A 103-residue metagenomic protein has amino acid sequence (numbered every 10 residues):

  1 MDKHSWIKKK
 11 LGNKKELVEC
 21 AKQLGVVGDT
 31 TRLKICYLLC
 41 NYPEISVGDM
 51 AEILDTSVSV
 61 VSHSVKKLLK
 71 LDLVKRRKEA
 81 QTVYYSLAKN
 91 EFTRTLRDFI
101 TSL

Functional and structural regions predicted by a protein language model:
M1-V27, L71-L73, T95-F99: N-terminal leader segment of winged-helix/HTH proteins
T30, Y42-S46: Short capping segments at the starts of secondary-structure elements
L33-Y37: Pre-recognition alpha-helix immediately N-terminal to the DNA-recognition helix within helix-turn-helix or winged-helix
N41, Y84-L103: Conserved segment of winged-helix/HTH DNA-binding domains
D49-A51: A short acidic, leucine-rich amphipathic alpha-helix
S57: Helix-turn-helix DNA-binding motif, specifically the short coil turn and the N-cap/start of the second
S64: Residues within the DNA-recognition helix of helix-turn-helix
L69-E79, S86: Beta-hairpin "wing" of winged helix-turn-helix
